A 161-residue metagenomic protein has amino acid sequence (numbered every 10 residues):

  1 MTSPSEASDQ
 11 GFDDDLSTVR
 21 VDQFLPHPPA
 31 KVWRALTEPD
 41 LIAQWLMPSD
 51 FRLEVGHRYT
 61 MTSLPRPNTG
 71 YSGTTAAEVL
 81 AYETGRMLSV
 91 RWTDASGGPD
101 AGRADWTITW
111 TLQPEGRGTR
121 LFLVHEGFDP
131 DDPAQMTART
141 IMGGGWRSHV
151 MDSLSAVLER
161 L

Functional and structural regions predicted by a protein language model:
M1-R20: Short acidic N-proximal helix/loop "leader" segments that mark the beginning of a domain or an inter-domain linker
T2-P4, F128-L161: A conserved amphipathic terminal alpha-helix motif
L16-D22, R58, T74, M87 (+2 more regions): Intrinsic-disorder/low-complexity, polar/charged segments enriched in Ser/Thr/Lys/Arg/Asp/Glu/Gln
R20, D40-T74: Short beta-edge strand/loop motif at the mouth of beta-sheet-based domains
Q23-P29: A short beta-loop-alpha structural element at the N-terminal edge of CoA-dependent acyl/N-acetyltransferase catalytic
M47-L53, T69-R117: Hydrophobic-ligand binding "helix-grip"
S63, W92, L123-H125: Residue-level recognition of conserved beta-strand positions in structured domain cores
